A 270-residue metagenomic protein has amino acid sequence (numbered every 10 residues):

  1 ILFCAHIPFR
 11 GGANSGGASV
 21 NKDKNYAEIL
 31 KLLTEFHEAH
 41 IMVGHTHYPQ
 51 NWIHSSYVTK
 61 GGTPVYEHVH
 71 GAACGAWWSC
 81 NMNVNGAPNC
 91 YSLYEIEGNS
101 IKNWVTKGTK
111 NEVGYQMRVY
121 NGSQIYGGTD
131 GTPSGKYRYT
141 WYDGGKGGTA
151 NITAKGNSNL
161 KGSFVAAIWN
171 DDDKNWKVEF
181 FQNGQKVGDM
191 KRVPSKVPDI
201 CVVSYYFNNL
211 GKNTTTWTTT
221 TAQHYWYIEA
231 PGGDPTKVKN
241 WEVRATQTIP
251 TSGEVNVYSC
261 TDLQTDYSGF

Functional and structural regions predicted by a protein language model:
I1-Y66: His/acidic metal-ligating clusters that form di-metal
S56, G61-F270: Metal-dependent phosphoesterase/phosphodiesterase active-site architecture
